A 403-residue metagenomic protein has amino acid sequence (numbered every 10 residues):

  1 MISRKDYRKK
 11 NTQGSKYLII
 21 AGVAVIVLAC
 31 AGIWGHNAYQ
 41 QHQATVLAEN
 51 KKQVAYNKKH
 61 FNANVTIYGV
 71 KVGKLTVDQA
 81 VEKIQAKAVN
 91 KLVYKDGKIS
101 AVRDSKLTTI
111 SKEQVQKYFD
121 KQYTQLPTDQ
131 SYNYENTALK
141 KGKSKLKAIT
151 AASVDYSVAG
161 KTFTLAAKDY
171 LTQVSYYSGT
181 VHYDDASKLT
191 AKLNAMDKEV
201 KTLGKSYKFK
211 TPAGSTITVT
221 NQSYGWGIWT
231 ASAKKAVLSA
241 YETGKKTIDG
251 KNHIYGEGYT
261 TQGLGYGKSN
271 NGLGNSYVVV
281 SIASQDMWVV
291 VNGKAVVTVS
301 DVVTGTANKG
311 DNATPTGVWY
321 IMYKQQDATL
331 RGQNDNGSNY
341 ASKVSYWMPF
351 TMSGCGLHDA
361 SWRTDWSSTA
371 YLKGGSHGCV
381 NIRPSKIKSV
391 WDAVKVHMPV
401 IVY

Functional and structural regions predicted by a protein language model:
I2-A313, V318, Y323-S342, R363 (+2 more regions): Surface-exposed, secretory/extracytoplasmic low-complexity segments enriched in Ser/Thr/Asn/Gly/Pro
A21-G22, A191, G332-Y403: Exported/periplasmic cell-wall-interacting domains
